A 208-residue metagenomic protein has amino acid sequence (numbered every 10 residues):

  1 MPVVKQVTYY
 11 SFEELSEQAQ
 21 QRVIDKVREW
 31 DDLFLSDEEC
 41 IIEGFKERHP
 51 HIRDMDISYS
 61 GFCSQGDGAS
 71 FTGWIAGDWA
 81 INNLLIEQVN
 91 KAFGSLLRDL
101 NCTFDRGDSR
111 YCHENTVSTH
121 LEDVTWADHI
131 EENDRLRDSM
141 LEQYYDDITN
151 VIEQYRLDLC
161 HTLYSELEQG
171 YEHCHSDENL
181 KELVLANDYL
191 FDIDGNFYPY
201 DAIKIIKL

Functional and structural regions predicted by a protein language model:
M1-L208: Alpha-helical propensity feature that highlights long, continuous alpha-helices across diverse contexts
